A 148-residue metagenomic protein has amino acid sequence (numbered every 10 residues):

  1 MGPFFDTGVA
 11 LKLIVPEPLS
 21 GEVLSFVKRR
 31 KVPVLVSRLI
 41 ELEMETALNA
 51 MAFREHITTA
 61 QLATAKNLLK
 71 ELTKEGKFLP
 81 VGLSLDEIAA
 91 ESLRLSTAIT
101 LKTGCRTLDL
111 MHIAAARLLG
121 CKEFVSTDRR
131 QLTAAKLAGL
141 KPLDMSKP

Functional and structural regions predicted by a protein language model:
M1-T46, M51-T64, A138: Short, well-structured N-terminal submotif of metal-dependent ribonuclease cores
G2, E71, A114-P148: Acidic, PIN/NYN-like endoribonuclease modules and their adjacent C-terminal/linker elements
P18, L42-E43, E87, R130-T133: Short alpha-helical
E22, T64, L68, E87 (+2 more regions): Short Gly/charged-rich anion-binding patches and loops
V27-R29, K74-E75, L118-L119: Short glycine-enriched loop/turn motifs at secondary-structure junctions
L35, V81-G82, L143: General small-molecule cofactor/ligand-binding pocket signal
L39, E45-T97, L137: Active-site-proximal, substrate-binding regions of enzyme catalytic domains and RNA-binding/basic surfaces
F78-R129: Active-site neighborhoods of divalent-metal-dependent phosphate/nucleic-acid chemistry enzymes
